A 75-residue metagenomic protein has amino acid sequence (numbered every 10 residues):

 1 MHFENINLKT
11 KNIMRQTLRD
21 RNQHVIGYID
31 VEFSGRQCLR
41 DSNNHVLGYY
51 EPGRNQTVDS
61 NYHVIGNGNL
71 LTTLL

Functional and structural regions predicted by a protein language model:
M1-L75: Intrinsically disordered, low-complexity proline/glycine-rich segments
